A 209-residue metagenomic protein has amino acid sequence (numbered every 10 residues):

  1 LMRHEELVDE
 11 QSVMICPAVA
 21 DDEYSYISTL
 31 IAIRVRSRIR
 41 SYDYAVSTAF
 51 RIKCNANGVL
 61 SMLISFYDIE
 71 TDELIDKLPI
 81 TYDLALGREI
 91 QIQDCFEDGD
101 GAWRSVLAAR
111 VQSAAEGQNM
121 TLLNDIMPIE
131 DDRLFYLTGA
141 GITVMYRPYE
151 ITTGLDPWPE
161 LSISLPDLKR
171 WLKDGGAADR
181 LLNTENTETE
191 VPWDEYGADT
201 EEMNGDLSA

Functional and structural regions predicted by a protein language model:
L1-A209: Compositionally biased intrinsically disordered regions enriched in Thr/Gly
